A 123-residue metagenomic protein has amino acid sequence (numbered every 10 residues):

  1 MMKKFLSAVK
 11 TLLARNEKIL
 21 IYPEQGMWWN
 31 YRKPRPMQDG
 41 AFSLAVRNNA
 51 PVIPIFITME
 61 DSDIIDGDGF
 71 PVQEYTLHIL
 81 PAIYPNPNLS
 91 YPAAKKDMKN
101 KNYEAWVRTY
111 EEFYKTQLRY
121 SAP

Functional and structural regions predicted by a protein language model:
M1: Catalytic core of membrane glycerolipid acyltransferases/transacylases, capturing the structured, soluble-facing
F5-P123: Non-catalytic C-terminal accessory region of glycerolipid acyltransferases and related lyso-lipid remodeling enzymes
